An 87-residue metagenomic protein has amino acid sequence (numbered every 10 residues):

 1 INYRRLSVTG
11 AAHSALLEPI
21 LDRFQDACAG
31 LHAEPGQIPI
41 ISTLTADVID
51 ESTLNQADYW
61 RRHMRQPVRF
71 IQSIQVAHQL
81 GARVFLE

Functional and structural regions predicted by a protein language model:
N2-E87: Acyltransferase
